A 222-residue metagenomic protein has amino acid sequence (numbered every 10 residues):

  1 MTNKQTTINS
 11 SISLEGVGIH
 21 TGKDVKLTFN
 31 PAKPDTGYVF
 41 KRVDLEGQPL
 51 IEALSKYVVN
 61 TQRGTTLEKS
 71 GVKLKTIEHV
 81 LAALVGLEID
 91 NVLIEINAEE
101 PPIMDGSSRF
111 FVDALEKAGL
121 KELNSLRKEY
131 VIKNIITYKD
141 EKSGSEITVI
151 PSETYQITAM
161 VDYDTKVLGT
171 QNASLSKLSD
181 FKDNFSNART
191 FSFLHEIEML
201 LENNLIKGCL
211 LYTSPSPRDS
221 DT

Functional and structural regions predicted by a protein language model:
T2-Q48: N-terminal basic/disordered segments at the start of proteins
N9, G22-D24, N91, K133 (+2 more regions): Broad gene-expression machinery/nucleic-acid interaction feature
L14-V17, T28, L81, G144-I150: A generic local secondary-structure boundary/capping motif
I19-T21, P31-K33, L45-G119: N-terminal, charged/glycine-rich beta-strand/loop interface patches
M104-G144: Long, charge-dense
I136-F193: Phosphate/diphosphate-binding glycine-rich loops and adjacent basic-rich segments that engage nucleotide
Y212-D219: Conserved small/polar residues in nucleotide/adenosyl-binding loops
